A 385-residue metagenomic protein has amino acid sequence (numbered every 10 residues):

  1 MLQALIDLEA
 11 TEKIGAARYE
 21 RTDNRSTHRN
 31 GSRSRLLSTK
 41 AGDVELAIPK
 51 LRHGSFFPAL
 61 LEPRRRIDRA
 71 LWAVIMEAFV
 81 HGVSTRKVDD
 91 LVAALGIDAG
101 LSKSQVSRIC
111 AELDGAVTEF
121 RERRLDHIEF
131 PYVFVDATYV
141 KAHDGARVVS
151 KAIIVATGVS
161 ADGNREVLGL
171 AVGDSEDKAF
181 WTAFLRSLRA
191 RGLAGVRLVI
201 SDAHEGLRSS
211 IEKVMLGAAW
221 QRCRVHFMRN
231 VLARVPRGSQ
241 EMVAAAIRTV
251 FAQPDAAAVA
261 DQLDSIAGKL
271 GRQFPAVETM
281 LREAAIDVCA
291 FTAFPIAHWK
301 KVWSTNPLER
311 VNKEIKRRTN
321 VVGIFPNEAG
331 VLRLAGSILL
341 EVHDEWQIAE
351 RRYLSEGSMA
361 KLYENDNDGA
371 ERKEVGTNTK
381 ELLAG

Functional and structural regions predicted by a protein language model:
M1-L61, K141: Short, conserved DNA-binding cores of transcription-related domains
D7-L8, A16, A94, T249-G385: Acidic/histidine-rich catalytic cores and adjacent linkers of DNA breakage/strand-transfer/modification proteins
A47-R52, A59-R65, A94-I97, L101-I200 (+4 more regions): RNase H-like nuclease fold core
F57, V231-V259: Metal-dependent DNA phosphodiester-chemistry modules and their immediately adjacent helices/loops in DNA-processing
A70-G82: Short, amphipathic alpha-helical "recognition" segments used to contact nucleic acids or chromatin
G82-A93: Short, charged amphipathic recognition helices of the HTH superfamily and cognate SANT/SANTA-like modules
G217-A233: Inter-helix linker motif
